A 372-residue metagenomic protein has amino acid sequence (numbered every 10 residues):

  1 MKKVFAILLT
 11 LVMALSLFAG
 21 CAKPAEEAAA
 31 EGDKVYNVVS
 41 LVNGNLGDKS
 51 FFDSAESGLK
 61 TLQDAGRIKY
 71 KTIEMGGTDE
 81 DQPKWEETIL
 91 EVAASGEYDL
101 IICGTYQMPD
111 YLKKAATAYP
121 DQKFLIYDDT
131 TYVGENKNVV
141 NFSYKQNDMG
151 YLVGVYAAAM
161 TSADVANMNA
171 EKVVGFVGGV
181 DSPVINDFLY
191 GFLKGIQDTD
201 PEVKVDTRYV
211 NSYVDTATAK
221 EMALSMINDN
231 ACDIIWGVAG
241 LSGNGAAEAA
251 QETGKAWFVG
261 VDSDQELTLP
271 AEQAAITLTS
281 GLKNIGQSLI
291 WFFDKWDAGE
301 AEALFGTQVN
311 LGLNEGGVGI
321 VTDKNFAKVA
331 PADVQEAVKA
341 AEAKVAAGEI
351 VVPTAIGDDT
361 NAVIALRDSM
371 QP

Functional and structural regions predicted by a protein language model:
M1-L8: Positively charged n-region of N-terminal signal peptides that target proteins for export
L11-V12: Repetitive helical segments and hydrophobic/amphipathic motifs
S16-G20: C-terminal motif of bacterial Sec signal peptides marking the signal peptidase cleavage site
A22-P372: A residue-level marker of the well-folded mature domains of exported/periplasmic proteins
